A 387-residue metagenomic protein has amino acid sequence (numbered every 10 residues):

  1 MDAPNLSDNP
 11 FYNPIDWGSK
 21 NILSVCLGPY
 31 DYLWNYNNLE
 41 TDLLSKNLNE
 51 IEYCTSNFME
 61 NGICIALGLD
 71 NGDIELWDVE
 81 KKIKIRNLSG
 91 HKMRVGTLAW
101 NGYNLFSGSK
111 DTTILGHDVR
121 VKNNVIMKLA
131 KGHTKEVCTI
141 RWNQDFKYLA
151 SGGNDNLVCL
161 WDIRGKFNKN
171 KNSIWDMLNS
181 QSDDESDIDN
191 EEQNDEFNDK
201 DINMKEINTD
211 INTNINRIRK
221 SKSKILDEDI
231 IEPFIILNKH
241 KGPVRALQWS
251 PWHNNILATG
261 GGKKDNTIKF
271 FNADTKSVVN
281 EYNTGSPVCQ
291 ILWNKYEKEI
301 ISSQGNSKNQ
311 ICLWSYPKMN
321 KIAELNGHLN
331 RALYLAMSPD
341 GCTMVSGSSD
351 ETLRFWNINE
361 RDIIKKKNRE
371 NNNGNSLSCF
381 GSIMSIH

Functional and structural regions predicted by a protein language model:
M1-N5, D42-L48, K84-G90, V125-G132 (+6 more regions): Short C-terminal beta-strands that terminate individual repeats in beta-propeller domains, predominantly WD40 blades
A3-G28: Beta-strand-rich domains and repeat architectures in extracellular enzymes and scaffolds, especially beta-propellers
D8-P14, E50-F58, M93-A99, T134-R141 (+4 more regions): Canonical WD40 repeat/beta-propeller blade segments in eukaryotic WD-repeat proteins
P14-K20, N57-G62, G68, L98-N104 (+5 more regions): Loop/turn segments within WD40 beta-propeller blades
C26-G28, G68-N71, G108-D111, S151-D155 (+3 more regions): Conserved strand-to-loop turn within each blade of WD40 beta-propeller repeats
D31-N35, I74-D78, I114-D118, V158-D162 (+4 more regions): WD40-repeat beta-propellers
I174-E196, M204, I218-R219, G285-P287 (+3 more regions): Terminal intrinsically disordered, low-complexity extensions flanking WD-repeat/beta-propeller proteins
K263, Y282-W314: Loop/turn-rich, solvent-exposed surfaces of beta-rich toroidal or solenoidal domains
